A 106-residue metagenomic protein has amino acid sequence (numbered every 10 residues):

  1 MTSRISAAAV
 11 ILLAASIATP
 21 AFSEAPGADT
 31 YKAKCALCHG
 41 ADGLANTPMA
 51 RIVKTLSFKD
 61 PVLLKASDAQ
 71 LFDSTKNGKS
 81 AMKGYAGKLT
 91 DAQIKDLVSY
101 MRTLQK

Functional and structural regions predicted by a protein language model:
M1-A9: Bacterial N-terminal signal peptides that target proteins for export
R4, T19-F22, G40, P48-M49: Extended, well-structured beta-strand/loop surface patches that form recognition or cofactor-anchoring regions within
I5-S6, A14, D42-A45, A69-Q70: Short hydrophobic/aromatic-rich motifs at helix boundaries and adjacent loops
I11-L12, T103: Acidic/proline-rich low-complexity IDRs
A14-T30, N46: Electrostatic cytochrome c docking/interface patches
A28-K54, K79-K83, T103-K106: Periplasmic/extracellular electron-transfer cofactor-ligation site, primarily the c-type cytochrome heme-c attachment
I52-Q105: Extracytoplasmic electron-transfer domains, predominantly the class I c-type cytochrome c fold
